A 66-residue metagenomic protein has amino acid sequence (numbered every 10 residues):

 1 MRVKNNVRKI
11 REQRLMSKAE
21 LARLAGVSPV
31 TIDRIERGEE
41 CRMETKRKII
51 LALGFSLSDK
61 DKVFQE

Functional and structural regions predicted by a protein language model:
M1, E12-Q13, E40: Short amphipathic helical patch at the helix-1/turn junction of helix-turn-helix
N5-L24, K48: Short basic helix-loop element that most often maps to the first helix and adjoining turn of HTH DNA-binding modules
A19, P29-D33, S58: Key DNA-contact positions within bacterial/archaeal DNA-binding proteins
V27-C41: Recognition helix of helix-turn-helix/homeodomain-like DNA-binding domains that insert into the DNA major groove
E44-D61: DNA major-groove recognition helix of helix-turn-helix/homeodomain DNA-binding modules
V63-E66: A short, Lys/Arg-enriched interface patch at domain edges and termini
